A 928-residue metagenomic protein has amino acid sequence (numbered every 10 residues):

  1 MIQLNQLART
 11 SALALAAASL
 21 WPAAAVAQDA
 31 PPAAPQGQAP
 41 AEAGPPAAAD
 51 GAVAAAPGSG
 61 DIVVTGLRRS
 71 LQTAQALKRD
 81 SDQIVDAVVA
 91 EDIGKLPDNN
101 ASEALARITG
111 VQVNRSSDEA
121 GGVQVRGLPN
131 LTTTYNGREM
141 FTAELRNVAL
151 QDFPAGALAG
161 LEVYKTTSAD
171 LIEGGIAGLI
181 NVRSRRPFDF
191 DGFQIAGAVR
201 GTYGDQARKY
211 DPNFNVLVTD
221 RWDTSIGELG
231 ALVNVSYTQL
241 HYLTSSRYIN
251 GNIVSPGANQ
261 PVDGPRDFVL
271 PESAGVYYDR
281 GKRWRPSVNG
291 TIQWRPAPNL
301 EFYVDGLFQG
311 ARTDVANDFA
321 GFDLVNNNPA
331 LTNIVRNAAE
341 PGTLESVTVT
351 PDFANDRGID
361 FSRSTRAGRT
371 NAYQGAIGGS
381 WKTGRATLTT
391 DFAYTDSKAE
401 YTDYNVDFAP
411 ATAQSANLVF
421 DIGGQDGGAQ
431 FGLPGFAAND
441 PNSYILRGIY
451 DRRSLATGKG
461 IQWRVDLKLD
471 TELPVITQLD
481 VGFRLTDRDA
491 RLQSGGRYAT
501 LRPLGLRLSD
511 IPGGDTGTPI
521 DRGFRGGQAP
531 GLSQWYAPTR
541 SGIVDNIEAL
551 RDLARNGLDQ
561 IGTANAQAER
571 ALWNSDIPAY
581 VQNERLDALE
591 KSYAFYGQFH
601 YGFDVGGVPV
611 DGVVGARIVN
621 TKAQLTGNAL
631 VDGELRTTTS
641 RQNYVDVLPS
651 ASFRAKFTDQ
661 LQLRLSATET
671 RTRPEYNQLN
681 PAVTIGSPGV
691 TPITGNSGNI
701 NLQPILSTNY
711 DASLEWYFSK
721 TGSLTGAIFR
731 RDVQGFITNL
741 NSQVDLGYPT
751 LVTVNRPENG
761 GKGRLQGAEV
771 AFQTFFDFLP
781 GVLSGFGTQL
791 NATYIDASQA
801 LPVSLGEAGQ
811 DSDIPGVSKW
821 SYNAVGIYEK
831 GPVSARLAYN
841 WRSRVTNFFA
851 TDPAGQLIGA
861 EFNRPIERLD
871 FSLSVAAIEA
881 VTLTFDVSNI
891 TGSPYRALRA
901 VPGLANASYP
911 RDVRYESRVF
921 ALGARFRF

Functional and structural regions predicted by a protein language model:
I62-G94, G121-G122, E139-M140: N-terminal periplasmic "start-of-domain" segments of outer-membrane beta-barrel proteins
V85-A87, G121-T166, A198: Periplasmic plug
F141-E144, V148, A157-V163, D170-P261 (+3 more regions): Outer-membrane beta-barrel translocator/receptor signature
L171, P187-F193, D223-L229, N299 (+9 more regions): Short loop/turn motifs that connect adjacent beta-strands in outer-membrane beta-barrel proteins
Q260-F268, N333-R357, N417-R447, R497-Y498 (+2 more regions): Flexible glycine-rich, low-complexity coil/linker segments exposed to the extracellular/periplasmic environment
R363-A372, L586-A588, R671-V733, P749-F776 (+4 more regions): Outer-membrane beta-barrel signature, preferentially recognizing the C-terminal barrel domain of Gram-negative
P503, F786, W841-A850, S874-F928: C-terminal beta-signal and adjacent terminal beta-strands/loops of Gram-negative outer-membrane beta-barrel proteins
R730-D732, P749-F849: Gram-negative outer-membrane beta-barrel transporters
